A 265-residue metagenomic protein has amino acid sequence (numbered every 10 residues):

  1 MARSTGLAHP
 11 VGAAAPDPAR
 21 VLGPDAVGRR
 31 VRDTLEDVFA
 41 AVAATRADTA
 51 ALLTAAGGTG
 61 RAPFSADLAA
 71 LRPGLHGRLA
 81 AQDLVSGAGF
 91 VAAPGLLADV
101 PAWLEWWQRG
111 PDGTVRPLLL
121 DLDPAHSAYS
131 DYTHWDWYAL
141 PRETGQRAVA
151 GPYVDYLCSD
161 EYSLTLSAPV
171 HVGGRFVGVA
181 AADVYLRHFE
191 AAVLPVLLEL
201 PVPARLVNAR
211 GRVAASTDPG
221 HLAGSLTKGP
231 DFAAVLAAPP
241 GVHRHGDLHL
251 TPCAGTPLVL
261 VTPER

Functional and structural regions predicted by a protein language model:
A2-A66, E161-S163: Juxtamembrane extracytoplasmic/periplasmic/luminal helical "stalk" adjacent to the first N-terminal
G28, F39, A43, F64-L79 (+2 more regions): Short amphipathic alpha-helical segments
L84-T144, A215-G220: Extracellular/periplasmic ligand-sensing ectodomains of membrane signal-transduction proteins
G95-L96, G173, A204-A214, P219: Short, glycine-anchored, charge-dense loop/turn motifs used at functional sites
T133-C158, L186-L197: Short, basic/aromatic recognition patches
S159-V193, L260-R265: Conserved beta-strands of PAS-like sensory domains
V184-A214: Solvent-exposed, extracytoplasmic
H221, K228-R265: Extracellular/periplasmic juxtamembrane segments that couple receptor/chemosensory ectodomains to their
